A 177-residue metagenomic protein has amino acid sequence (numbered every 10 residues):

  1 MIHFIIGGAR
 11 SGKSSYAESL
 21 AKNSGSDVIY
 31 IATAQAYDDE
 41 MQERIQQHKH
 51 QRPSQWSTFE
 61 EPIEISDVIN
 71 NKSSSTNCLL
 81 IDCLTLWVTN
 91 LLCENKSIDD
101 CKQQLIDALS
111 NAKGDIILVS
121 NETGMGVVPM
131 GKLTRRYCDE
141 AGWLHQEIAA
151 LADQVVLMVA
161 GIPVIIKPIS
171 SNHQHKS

Functional and structural regions predicted by a protein language model:
M1, S75-C78, A112-V119: Loop/turn-to-beta-strand initiation segments
I2-N71: Conserved P-loop
G12, A36-E43, S75, L79 (+5 more regions): Residues at secondary-structure transition points
A17, H48, L80, N121 (+1 more regions): Residue-level signal for inorganic ion chemistry
G25, Q51-P53, S74, N111-K113 (+1 more regions): Short, well-ordered coil/turn elements that cap or connect secondary structure elements
V28, L79, Q154-L157: Short, well-ordered beta-strand core segments
S54-C101: Helix-adjacent hinge/juxtasegments
I63, L86-S177: Replace "adjacent to P-loop NTPase cores in ATP/GTP-dependent enzymes" with "adjacent to NTP-binding cores
